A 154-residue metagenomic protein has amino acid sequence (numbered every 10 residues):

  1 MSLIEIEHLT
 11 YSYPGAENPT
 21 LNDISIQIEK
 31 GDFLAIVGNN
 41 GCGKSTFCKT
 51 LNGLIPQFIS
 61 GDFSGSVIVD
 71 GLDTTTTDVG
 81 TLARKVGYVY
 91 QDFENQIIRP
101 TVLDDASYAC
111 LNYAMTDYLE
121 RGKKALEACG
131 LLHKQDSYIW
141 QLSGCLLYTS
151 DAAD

Functional and structural regions predicted by a protein language model:
M1-I6, Y11-D23, I55-S60, T76-D78 (+1 more regions): A short, flexible loop at the N-terminus of ABC-type nucleotide-binding domains that lies
P14, I55-Q57, D104-L119: ABC-type ATPase nucleotide-binding domains, specifically the catalytic core motifs of the NBD
V37-N39: The feature captures the beta-strand-to-loop junction immediately N-terminal to the Walker
N52: Helix-to-loop junction immediately C-terminal to a conserved catalytic motif
S60-L72: Conserved ABC transporter NBD signature motif
G71, T116-K134: Conserved ABC ATPase "signature" region
Y138-L146: Conserved ABC ATPase signature
Y148-D154: Conserved small/polar residues in nucleotide/adenosyl-binding loops
